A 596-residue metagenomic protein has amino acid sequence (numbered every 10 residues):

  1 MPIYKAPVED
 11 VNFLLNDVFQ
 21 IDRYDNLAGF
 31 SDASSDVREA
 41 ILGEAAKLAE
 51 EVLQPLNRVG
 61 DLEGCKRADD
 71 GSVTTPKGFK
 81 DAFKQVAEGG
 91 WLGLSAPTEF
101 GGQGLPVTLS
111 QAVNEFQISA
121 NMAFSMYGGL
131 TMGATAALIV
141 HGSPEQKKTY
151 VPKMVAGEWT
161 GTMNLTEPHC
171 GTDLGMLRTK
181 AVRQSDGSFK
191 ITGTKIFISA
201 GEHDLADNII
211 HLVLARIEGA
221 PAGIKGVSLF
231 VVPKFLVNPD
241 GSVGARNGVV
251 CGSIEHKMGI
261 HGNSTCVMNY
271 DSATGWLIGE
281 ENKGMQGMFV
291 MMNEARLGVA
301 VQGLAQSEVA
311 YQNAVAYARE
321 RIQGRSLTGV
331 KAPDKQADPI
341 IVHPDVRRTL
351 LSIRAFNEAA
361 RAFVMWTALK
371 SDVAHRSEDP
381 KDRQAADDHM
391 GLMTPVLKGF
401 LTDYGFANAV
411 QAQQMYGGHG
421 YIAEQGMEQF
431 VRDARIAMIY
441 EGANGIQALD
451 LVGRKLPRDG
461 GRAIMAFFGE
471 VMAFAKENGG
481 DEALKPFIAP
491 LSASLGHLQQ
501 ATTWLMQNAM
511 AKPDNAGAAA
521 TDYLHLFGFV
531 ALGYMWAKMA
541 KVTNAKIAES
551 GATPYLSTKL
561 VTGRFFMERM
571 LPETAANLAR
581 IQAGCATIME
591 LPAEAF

Functional and structural regions predicted by a protein language model:
M1-S125, T149, D372, A579-R580 (+1 more regions): Amphipathic, small/basic residue-rich leader segments at the start of a protein or domain
P2-K5, D10, G90, R183 (+4 more regions): Alpha-helix capping/hinge segments and adjacent helical runs
G29-D32, L62-T75, G287-G298, Q312-R354 (+4 more regions): Glycine-rich cofactor-pocket loops
C65, F79, L130-T131, G142-Q184 (+3 more regions): Internal maturation/activation junctions in enzymes
F100, R458, A473-F596: C-terminal amphipathic alpha-helical interaction region
M132-A134, S143-Q146, Y150, Y440-A443 (+1 more regions): A structural-propensity feature for long, helix-poor, extended segments
S188, T192-R246: A short core secondary-structure module
F197-S199, L236-G252, K257, S264-A295 (+2 more regions): A glycine-rich, basic-preceded beta-loop-alpha segment at the flavin cofactor/substrate interface of flavin-utilizing
